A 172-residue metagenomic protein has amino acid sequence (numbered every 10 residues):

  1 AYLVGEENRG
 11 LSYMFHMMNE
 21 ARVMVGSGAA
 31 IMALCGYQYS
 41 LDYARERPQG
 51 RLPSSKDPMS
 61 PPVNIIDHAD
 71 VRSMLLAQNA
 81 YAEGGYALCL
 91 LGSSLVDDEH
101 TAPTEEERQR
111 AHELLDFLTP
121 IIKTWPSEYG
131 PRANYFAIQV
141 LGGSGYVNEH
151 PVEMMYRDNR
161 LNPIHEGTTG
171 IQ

Functional and structural regions predicted by a protein language model:
A1-Q172: Internal glycine-rich alpha/beta core junctions
